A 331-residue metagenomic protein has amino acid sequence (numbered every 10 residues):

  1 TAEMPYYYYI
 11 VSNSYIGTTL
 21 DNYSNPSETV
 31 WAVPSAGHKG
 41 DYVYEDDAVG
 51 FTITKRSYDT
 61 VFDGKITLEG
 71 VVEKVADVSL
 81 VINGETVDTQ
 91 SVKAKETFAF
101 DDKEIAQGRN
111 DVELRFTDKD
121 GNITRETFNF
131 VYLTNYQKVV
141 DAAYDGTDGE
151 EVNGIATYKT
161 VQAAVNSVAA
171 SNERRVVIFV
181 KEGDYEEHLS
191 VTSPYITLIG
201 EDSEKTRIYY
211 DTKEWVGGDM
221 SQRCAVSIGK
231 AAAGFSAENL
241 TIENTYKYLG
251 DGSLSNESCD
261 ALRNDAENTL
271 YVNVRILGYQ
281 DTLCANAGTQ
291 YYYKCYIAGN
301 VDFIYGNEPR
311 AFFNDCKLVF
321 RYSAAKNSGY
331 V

Functional and structural regions predicted by a protein language model:
T1-P5, D102-R109: Surface-exposed, short loops/turns at beta-strand junctions within beta-sandwich domains
A2-G17: Beta-strand-rich modules
Y15-H38, T124: Extracellular fibronectin type III
H38-G50: Proline/serine/threonine-rich low-complexity linkers at boundaries of modular beta-sandwich domains
S57-G64: Short, solvent-exposed loop/linker segments at the N-terminal edge of repeated beta-sheet extracellular domains
L68-V72: Aromatic/hydrophobic beta-strand junction motif of beta-rich domains
G108-F116: Short, well-structured beta-strand segments within conserved domains
N135-V331: Sequence-level preference for short, compositionally simple segments enriched in small aliphatic or small polar residues
